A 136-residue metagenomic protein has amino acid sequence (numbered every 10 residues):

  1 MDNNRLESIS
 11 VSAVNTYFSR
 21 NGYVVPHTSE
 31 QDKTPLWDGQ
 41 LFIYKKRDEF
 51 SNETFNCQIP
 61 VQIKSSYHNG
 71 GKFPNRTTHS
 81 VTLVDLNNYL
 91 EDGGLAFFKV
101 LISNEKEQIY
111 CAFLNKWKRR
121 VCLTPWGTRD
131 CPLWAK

Functional and structural regions predicted by a protein language model:
D2-H79: Catalytic centers of nucleases
P35, R119, D130-P132: Short, surface-exposed, charged/polar-biased interaction segments
F55-L123: Elongated alpha-helical scaffolds
T124-K136: Non-catalytic C-terminal interaction segments of nucleic acid-processing enzymes
